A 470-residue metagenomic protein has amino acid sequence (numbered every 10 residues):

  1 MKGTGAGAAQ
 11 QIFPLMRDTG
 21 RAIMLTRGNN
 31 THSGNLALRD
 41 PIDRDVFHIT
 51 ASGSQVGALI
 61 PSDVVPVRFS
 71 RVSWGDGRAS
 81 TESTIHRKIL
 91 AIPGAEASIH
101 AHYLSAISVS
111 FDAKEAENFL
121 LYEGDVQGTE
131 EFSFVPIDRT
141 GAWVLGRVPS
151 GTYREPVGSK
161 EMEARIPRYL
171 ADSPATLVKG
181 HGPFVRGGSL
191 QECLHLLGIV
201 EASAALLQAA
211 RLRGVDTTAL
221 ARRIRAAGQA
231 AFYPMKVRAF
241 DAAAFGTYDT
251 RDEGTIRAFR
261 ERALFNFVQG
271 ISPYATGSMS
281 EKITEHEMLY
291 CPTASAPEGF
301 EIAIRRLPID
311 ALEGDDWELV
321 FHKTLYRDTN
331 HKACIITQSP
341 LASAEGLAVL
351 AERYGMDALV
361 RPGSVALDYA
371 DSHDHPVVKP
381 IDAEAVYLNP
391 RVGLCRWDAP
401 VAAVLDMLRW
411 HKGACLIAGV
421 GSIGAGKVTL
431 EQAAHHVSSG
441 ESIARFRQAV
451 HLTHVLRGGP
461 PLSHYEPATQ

Functional and structural regions predicted by a protein language model:
M1-Q470: Glycine-rich flexible loops
